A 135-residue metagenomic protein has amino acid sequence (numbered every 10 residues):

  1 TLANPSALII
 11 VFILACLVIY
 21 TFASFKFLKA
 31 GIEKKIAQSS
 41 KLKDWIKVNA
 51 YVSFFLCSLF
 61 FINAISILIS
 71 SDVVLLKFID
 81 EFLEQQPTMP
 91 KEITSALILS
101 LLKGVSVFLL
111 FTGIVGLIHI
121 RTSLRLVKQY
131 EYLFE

Functional and structural regions predicted by a protein language model:
T1-F27: Transmembrane alpha-helical insertion/packing segments
L2, L102-G104, H119-T122: Membrane-proximal loop-to-helix boundary features in eukaryotic membrane proteins
L8-A15, W45-F55, L101-F111: Physicochemical signature of membrane-embedded alpha-helices that form the seven-helix bundle of GPCRs, emphasizing
S24-K41, I67-V74, L109-E135: Cytosolic juxtamembrane helix at the C-terminal end of the final transmembrane segment
K35-Y51, F82-I98: Short membrane-interface loop/juxtamembrane segments of multi-pass integral membrane proteins
V48-D72: Hydrophobic alpha-helical membrane-insertion segments
I65-Q86: Juxtamembrane non-transmembrane "cap" segments at the membrane-aqueous interface of multi-pass membrane proteins
P87-G116: Hydrophobic alpha-helical transmembrane segments
